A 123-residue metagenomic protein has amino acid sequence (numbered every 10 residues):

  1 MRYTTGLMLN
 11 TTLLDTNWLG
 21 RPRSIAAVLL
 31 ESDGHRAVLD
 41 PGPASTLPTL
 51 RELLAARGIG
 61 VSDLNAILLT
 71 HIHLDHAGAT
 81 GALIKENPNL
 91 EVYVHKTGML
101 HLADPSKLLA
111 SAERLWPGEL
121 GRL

Functional and structural regions predicted by a protein language model:
R2-R57, D63: Conserved beta-strand hairpin/beta-sheet module of binuclear metal-dependent hydrolase folds, prominently
A56-L123: Active-site HxH/HxHxD metal-binding segment of metal-dependent hydrolases
